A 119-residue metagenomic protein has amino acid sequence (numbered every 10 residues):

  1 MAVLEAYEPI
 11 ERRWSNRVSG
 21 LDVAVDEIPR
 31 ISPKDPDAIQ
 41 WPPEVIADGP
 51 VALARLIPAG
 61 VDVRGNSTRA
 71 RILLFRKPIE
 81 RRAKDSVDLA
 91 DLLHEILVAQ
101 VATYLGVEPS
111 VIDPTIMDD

Functional and structural regions predicted by a protein language model:
M1-L92, Y104-D113, M117-D119: Active-site rim/adjacent substrate-binding subdomains
L92-Q100: Short alpha-helical catalytic segment bearing the HExxH-like zincin motif of zinc-dependent metalloproteases
